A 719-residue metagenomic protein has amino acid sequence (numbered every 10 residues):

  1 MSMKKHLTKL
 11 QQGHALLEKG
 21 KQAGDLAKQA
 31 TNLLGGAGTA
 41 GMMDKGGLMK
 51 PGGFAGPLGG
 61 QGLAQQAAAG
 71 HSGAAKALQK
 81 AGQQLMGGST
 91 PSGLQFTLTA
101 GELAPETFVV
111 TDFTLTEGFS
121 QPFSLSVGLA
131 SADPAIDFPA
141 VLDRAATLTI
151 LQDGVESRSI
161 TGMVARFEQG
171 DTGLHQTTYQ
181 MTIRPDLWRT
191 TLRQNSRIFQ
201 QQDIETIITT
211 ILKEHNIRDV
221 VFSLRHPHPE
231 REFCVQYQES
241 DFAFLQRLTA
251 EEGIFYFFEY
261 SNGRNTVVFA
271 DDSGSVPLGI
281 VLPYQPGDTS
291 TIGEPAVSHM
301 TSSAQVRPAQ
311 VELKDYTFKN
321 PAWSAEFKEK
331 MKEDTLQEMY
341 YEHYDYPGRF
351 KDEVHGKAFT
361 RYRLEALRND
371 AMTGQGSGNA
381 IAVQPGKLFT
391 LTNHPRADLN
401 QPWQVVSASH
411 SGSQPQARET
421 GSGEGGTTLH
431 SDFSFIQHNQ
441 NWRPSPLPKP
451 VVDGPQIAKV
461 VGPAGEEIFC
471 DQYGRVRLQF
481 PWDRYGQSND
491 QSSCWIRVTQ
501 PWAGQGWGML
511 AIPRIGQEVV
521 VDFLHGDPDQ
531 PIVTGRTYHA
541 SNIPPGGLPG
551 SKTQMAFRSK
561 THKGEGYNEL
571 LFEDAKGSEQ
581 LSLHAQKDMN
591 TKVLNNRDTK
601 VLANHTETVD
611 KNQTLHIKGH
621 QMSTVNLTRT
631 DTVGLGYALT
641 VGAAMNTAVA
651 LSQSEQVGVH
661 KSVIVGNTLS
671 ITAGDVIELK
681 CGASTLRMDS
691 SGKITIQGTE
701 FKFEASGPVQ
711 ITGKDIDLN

Functional and structural regions predicted by a protein language model:
H14-R197, E251, A371: Assembly/oligomerization scaffold segments
S126-I136, R368-N379, W502-G508: Short alpha-helix capping/helix-loop boundary micro-motifs
A140-V141, V383, L399, P513: Short, well-ordered loop/turn sites that connect or cap secondary structure elements
L148-T149, L391-T392, E518-V521: A generic structural signal for residues embedded in beta-strands
G154-M163, A397-V406, P415, G526-R536: Short, Lys/Arg- and Gly-enriched loop/turn segments at beta-strand edges
E168-I183, V267, S411-L429, I468-Y473 (+1 more regions): Short, solvent-exposed secondary-structure boundary/capping segments
T172-G173, Q202-V221, H226, C234-H438: Extended, domain-scale alpha-helical bundle/helix-rich regions
E251, F258, F269, V452-Q697 (+1 more regions): Structural signature for extended repeat/solenoid scaffolds and their inter-repeat hinge/linker regions, spanning
